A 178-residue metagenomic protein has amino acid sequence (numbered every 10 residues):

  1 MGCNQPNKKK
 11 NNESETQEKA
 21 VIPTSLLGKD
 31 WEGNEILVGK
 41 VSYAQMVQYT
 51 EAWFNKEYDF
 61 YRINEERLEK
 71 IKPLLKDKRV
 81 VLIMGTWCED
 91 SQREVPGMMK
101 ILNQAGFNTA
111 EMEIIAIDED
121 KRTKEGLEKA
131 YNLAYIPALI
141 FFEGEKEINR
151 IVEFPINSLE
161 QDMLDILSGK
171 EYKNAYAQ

Functional and structural regions predicted by a protein language model:
M1-Q17: Bacterial Sec-dependent N-terminal signal peptides
G28-R79: N-terminal secretory signal peptides
V81-T86, T109-T123: Thiol-based oxidoreductase modules, predominantly thioredoxin-like and allied folds used for disulfide exchange
T86-E94: Conserved redox-active cysteine motifs that mediate thiol-disulfide chemistry, especially di-cysteine Cys-X(1-2)-Cys
Q104-N108: Short helix-capping segments at alpha-helix termini
D120-A134: Short Fe-S-cluster ligation motifs
Y135, I140-A177: Non-catalytic, surface beta->alpha helical segment in thiol-disulfide oxidoreductase systems
